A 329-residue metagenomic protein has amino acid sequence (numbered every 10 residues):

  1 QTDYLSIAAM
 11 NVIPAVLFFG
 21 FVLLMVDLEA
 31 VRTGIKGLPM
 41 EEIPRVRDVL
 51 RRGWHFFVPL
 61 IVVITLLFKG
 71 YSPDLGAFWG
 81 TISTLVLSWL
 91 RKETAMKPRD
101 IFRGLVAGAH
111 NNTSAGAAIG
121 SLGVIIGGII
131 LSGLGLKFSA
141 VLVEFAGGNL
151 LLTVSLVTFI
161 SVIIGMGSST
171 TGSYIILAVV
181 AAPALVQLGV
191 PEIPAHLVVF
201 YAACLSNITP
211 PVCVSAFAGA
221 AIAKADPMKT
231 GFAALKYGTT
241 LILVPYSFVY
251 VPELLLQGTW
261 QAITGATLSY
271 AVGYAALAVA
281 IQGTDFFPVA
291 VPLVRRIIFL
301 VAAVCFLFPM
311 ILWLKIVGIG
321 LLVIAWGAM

Functional and structural regions predicted by a protein language model:
Y4-M10, G189-V198, K224-K236: Membrane-interface alpha-helices at helix entry/exit sites of multi-pass transporters
V12-N111, V214-L307, W313: Long, contiguous bundles of hydrophobic transmembrane helices that form the permeation core of multi-pass
R51-F57, A109-A115, V141-T158, V186-P194 (+1 more regions): Membrane-interfacial loop-to-helix junctions in multi-pass transporters
D74, F78, D100-L136, L150 (+4 more regions): Core transmembrane alpha-helical segments of multi-pass membrane transporters/permeases
G80-S88, I160, A178-A181, A218-A223 (+1 more regions): Hydrophobic transmembrane alpha-helices of multi-pass, membrane-embedded glycosylation machinery
I125, F159-I164, P194, V198-T209 (+3 more regions): Hydrophobic transmembrane alpha-helices
I129-F145, P252-A262: Membrane-interface helix termini and inter-helical loops of multi-pass transporters
G148-A181, L188, V199-C213: Hydrophobic alpha-helical transmembrane segments of multi-pass integral membrane proteins, predominantly secondary
